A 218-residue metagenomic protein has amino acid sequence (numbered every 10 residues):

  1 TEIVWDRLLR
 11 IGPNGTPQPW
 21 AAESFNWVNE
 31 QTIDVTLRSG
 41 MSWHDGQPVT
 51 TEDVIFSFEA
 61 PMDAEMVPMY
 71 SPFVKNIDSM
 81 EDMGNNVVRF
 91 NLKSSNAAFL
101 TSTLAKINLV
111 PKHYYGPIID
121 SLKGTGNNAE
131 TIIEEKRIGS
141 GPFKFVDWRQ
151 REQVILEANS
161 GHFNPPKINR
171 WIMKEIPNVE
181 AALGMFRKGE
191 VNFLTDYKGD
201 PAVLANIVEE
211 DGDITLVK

Functional and structural regions predicted by a protein language model:
T1, A21, Q47, M69-Y70 (+2 more regions): A structural "hinge/loop" feature
T1-N29, E59, I138-S140: N-terminal lobe/hinge region of extracytoplasmic solute-binding protein
G12-T16, I107-P166, R170: Gly/Pro-rich hinge or "lid" segments in bacterial periplasmic/extracellular proteins
P13-N14, V28-Q31, R38-G40, V54 (+8 more regions): Solvent-exposed coil/turn segments that connect beta secondary-structure elements in extracytoplasmic/periplasmic
E23-V67, M83, R89-N91, F99 (+1 more regions): Aromatic- and charge-enriched surface segment that lines or borders ligand/interaction sites
N26, P72-L122: Surface-exposed binding/hinge segments that line and control ligand-binding clefts or catalytic entry sites
I33, F90, N164-K174: A local structural motif
P61, V146-E157, K174-K218: Extracellular/periplasmic solute-recognition and catalytic clefts
